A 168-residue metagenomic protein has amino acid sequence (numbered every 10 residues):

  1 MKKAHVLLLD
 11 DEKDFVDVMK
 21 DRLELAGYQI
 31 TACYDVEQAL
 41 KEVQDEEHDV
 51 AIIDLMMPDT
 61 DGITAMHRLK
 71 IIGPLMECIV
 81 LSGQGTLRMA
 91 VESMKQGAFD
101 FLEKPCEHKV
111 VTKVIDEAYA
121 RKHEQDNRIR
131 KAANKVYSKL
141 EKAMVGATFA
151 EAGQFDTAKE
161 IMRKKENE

Functional and structural regions predicted by a protein language model:
A4, Y34-D35, D61-T64: Acidic catalytic/metal-coordinating carboxylates
K13-T31: Two-component/phosphorelay signaling modules centered on CheY-like receiver
L25, A32-V50: Acidic, metal-coordinating helix/loop segments flanking the phosphotransfer/catalytic sites of two-component signaling
K41, I63-L75, E92: Short amphipathic alpha-helix used as the core "switch/output" element in two-component signaling
D54: Active-site residues of response regulator receiver
P58, S82: The feature encodes the CheY-like receiver
T86, C106-I115: C-terminal output helix
